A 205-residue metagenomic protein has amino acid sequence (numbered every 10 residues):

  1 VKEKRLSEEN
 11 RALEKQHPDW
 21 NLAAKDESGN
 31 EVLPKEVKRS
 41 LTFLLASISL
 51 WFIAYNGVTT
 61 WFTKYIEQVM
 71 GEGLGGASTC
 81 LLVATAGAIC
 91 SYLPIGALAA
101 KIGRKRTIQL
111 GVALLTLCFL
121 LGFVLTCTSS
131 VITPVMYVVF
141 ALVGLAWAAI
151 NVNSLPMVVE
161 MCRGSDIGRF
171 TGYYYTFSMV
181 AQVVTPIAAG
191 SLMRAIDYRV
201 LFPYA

Functional and structural regions predicted by a protein language model:
V1, S191-A205: A membrane-interface helix-boundary motif in multi-pass transporters
E3-A46: Juxtamembrane intracellular "pre-TM" segments in multi-pass secondary transporters
T60-A77: Short amphipathic helix-loop junctions that connect adjacent transmembrane helices in Major Facilitator Superfamily/SLC
L74-G75, C162-Y174: Loop-to-transmembrane helix entry/capping segments in MFS-fold secondary transporters and related SLC/MFSD carriers
S91-R104, M193: Helix-to-loop junctions at the C-terminal end of transmembrane segments in multipass secondary transporters
K101-A113: Cytoplasmic membrane-interface "Motif A"-like loop-to-helix N-cap segments of 12-TM Major Facilitator Superfamily
L114-S130: C-terminal ends and interior cores of transmembrane alpha-helices in multi-pass membrane transporters/permeases
A149-R163: Intracellular juxtamembrane helix-capping segments at the cytosolic ends of symmetry-related transmembrane helices
